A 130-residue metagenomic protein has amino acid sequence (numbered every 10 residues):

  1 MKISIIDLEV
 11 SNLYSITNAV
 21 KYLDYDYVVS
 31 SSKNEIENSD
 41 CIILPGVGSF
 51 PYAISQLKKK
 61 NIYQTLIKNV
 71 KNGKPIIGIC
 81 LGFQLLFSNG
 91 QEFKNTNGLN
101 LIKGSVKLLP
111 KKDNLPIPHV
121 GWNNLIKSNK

Functional and structural regions predicted by a protein language model:
M1-S4: Extreme N-terminal starter segment of soluble prokaryotic enzymes
D24: Short glycine-rich hinge loops at helix-strand junctions in the catalytic core of two-component histidine kinases
Y27-V29, V106: Generic structural signal for residues in well-ordered beta-strands
E35-I36, N69: Structural alpha-helical scaffold elements that stabilize or flank donor/cofactor-binding regions in carbohydrate
S39: An anion/phosphate-binding loop that grips the pyrophosphate of nucleotide cofactors and donors
I43-P45, N129: Structural motif
G48-I126: Cysteine-nucleophile active-site neighborhood
